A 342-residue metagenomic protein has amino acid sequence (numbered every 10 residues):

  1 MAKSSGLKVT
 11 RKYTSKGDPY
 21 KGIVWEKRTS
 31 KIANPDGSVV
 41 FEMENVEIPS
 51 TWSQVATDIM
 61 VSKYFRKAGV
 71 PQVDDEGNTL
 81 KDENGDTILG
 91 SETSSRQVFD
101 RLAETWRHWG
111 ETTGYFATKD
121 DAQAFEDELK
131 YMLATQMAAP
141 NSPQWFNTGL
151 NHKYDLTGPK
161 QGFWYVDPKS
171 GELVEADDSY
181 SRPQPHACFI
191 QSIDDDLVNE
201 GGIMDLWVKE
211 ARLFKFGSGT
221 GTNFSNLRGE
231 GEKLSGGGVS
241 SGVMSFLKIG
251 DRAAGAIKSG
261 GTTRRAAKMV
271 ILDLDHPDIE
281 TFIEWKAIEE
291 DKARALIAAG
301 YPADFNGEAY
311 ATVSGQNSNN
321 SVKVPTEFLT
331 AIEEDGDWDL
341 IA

Functional and structural regions predicted by a protein language model:
M1-A342: Extended catalytic cores of very large enzyme megasubunits
